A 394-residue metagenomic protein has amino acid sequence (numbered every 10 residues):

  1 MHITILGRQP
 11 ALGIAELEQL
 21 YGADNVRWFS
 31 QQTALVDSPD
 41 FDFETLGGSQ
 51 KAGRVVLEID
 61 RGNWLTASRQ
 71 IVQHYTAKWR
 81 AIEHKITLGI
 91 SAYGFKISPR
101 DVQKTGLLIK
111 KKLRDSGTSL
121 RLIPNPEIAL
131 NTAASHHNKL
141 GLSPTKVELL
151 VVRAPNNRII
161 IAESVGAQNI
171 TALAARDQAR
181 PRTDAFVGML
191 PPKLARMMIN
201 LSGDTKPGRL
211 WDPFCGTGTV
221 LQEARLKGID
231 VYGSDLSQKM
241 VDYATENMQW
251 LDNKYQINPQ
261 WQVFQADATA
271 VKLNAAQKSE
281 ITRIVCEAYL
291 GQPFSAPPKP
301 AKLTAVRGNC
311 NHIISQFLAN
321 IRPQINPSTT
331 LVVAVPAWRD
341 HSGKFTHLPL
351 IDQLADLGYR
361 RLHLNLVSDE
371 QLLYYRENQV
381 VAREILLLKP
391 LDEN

Functional and structural regions predicted by a protein language model:
M1-Y75, G94-L108, T132-E148, R153-N394: Class I S-adenosyl-L-methionine-dependent methyltransferase catalytic core
T76-E83: Short glycine/proline-enriched loop/turn "hinge" motifs that connect secondary-structure elements and lie
H84-T87, P207: Phosphate-coordination loops involved in phosphoryl transfer and adenosine-cofactor binding
G89-A92: Short beta-strand segments enriched in small/hydrophobic residues
P99, T105-G106, K110-L130: A gly/proline- and charged-residue-enriched helix-loop-helix capping module
